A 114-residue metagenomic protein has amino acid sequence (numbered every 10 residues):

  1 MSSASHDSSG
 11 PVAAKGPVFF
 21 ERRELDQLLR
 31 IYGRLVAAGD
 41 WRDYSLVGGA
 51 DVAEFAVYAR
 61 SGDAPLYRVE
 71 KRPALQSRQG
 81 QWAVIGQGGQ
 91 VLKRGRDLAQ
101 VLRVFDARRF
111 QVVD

Functional and structural regions predicted by a protein language model:
M1-A4, V112-D114: Short, intrinsically disordered, low-complexity terminal/loop segments
S2-A4, Y67-G89: Short aromatic-glycine-(Arg/Gly/Cys) micro-motifs in beta-strand/loop hairpins
S2-E54: Negatively charged, low-complexity tracts enriched in Asp/Glu with abundant Ser/Thr
V12-A13, R22, A50, P65 (+1 more regions): Generic alpha-helix detector with strongest preference for long hydrophobic helices that associate with membranes
A38, A50-A53, R60-P65, L75: Short, charged/polar surface micro-motifs in flexible loops or helix N-caps
L46-G49, A53, R78, Q90 (+2 more regions): Short, surface-exposed, charged/polar-biased interaction segments
A56-Y58, A83: Residue-level detector of beta-strand face positions
A83-V112: Mixed-charge, glycine-accented linear interaction segment located at domain edges/termini
